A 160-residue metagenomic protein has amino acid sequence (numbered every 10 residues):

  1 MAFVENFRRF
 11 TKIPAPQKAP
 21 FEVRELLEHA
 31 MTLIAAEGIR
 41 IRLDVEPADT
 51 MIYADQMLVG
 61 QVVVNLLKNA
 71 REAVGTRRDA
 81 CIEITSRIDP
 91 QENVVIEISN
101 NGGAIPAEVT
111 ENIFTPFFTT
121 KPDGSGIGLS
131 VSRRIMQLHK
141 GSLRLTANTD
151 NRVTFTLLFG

Functional and structural regions predicted by a protein language model:
I13-P16, M51-A54, T120: Conserved micro-motifs of the catalytic ATP-binding
Q17-M31: A conserved beta-strand-to-alpha-helix junction within the catalytic ATP-binding
R40-M51: Conserved catalytic submotifs in the C-terminal HATPase_c
N100: Acidic ATP/Mg2+-coordinating residue in the GHKL
I105-P116: Short conserved segment of the HATPase_c
G128, S132: Short alpha-helical Gxxx[C/S/T] motif in the catalytic ATP-binding
M136-Q137: Detector for a conserved hydrophobic position within an alpha-helical segment of the HATPase_c
